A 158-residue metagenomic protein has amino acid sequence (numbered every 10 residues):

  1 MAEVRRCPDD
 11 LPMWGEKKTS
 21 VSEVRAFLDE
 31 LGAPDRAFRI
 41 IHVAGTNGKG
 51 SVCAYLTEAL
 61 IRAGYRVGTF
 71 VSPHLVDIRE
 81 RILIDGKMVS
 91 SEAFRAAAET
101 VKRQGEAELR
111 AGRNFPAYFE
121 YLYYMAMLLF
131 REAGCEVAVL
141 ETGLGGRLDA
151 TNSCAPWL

Functional and structural regions predicted by a protein language model:
M1-G45, S51-A63, F70, L109-R113: Short functional linear segments
D29-R36, R62-W157: ATP-dependent carboxylate-amine ligase catalytic core
V43, G50, K87, S91: Short gly/ser-rich anion-binding loops that grip negatively charged ligand groups
G48-Y55, L83-I84, S153: Short amphipathic alpha-helical patches
